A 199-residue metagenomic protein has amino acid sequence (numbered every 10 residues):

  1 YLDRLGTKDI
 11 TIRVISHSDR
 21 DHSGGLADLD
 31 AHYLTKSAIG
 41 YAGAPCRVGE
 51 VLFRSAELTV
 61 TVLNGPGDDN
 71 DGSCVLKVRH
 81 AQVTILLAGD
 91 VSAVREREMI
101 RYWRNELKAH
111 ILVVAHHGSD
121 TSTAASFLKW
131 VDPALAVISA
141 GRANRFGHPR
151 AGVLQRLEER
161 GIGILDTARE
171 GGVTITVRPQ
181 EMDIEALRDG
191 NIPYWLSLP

Functional and structural regions predicted by a protein language model:
Y1-P199: Non-globular, low-confidence helical/coil segments that flank catalytic cores
